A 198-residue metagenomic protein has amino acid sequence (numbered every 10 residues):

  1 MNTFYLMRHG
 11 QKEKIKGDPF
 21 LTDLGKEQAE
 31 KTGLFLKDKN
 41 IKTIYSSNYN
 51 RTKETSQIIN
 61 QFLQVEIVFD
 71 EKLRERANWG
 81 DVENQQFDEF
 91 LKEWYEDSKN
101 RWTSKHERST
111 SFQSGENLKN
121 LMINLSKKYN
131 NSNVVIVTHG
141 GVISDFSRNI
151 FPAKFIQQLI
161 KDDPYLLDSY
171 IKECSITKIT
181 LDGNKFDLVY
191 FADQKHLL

Functional and structural regions predicted by a protein language model:
N2-F69: Active-site-proximal alpha-helix that buttresses catalytic centers in soluble enzyme cores
F4, N130-T138: Generic beta-sheet signal
G10, Y49, G140, A192-Q194: Active-site metal-binding loops of divalent metal-dependent hydrolases
F20, Q61-N120, Y190: Phosphate-handling substructures
D38-N40, L125-S132: Glycine-rich phosphate-binding loop signature in dinucleotide/nucleotide-binding domains
N48-Y49, K72, I136-G141: Short, well-ordered beta-to-alpha junction loops that form the rim of enzyme active sites and present histidine/acidic
R51-K53, R76, V142-S144: Short, active-site-adjacent cap segments at secondary-structure transitions
V65-V68, R76-F87, R148-L198: Acidic, low-complexity terminal tails and accessory targeting/binding regions of phosphate-metabolizing enzymes
